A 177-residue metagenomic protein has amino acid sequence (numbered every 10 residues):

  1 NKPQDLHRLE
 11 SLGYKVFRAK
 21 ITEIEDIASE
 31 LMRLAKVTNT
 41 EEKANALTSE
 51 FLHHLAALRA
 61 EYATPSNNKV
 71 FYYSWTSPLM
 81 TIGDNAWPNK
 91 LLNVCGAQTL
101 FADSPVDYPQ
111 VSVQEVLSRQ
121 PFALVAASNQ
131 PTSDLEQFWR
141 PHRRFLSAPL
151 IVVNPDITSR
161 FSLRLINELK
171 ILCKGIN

Functional and structural regions predicted by a protein language model:
N1-N177: N-terminal ligand-binding lobe of clamshell/alpha-beta domains
